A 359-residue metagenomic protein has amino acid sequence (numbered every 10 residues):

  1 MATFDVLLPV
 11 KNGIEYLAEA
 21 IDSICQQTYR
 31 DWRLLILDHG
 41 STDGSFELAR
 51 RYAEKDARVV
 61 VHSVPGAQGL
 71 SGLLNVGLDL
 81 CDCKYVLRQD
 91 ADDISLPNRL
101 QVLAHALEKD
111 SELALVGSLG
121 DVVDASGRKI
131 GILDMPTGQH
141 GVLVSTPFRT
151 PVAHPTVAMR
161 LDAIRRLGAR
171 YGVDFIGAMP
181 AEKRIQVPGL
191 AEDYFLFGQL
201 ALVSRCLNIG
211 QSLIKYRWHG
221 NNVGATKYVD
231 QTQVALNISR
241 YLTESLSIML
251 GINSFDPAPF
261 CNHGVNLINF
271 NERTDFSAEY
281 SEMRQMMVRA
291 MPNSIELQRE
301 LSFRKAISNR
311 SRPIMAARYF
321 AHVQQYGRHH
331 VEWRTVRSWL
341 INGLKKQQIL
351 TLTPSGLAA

Functional and structural regions predicted by a protein language model:
A2-D5, C25-I36, G44, D56-V60: Short loop->beta transition adjacent to catalytic acidic/histidine clusters or analogous donor-positioning motifs
N12-Q26: Short, well-formed alpha-helical segments that are part of the catalytic scaffolds of diverse glycosyltransferases
R30, D38-E47, G66, D90: A conserved acidic beta->alpha catalytic loop
V64-C81, V102: Glycine-rich, basic loop-to-helix element that forms the pyrophosphate-binding segment of sugar-nucleotide handling
V86: Short aromatic/hydrophobic "clamp" motif used to bind/position activated sugar donors
N98-I132: Conserved donor NDP-sugar-binding/catalytic core segment of glycosyltransferases
P136, H140-I238, S254: Conserved nucleotide-sugar donor-binding catalytic segment
G177, A181, F195, R217-A359: C-terminal subregions of glycosyltransferases and related glycan-biosynthesis enzymes
